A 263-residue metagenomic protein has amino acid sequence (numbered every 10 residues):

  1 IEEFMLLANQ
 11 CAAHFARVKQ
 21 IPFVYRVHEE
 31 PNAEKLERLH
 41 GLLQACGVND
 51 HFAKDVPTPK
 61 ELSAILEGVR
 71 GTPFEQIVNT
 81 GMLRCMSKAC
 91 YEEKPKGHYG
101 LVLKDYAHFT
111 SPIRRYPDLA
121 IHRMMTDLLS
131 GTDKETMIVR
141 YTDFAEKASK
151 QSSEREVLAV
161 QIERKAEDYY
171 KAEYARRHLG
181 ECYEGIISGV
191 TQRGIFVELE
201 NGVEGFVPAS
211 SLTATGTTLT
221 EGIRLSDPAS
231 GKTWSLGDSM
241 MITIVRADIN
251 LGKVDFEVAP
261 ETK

Functional and structural regions predicted by a protein language model:
I1-E200, F206-T213, T217-L219, R246 (+1 more regions): Append "with occasional cross-activation on large, charged helical scaffolds in nucleic-acid assemblies
V139, I223-L225, N250: Hydrophobic transmembrane signal anchors and adjacent membrane-proximal interface regions, especially in viral
R176-C182, G216-I242: Short nucleic-acid-contacting surface segments enriched for D/E, G, S/T with interspersed K/R
L199, L236-K263: OB-fold/S1-family single-stranded nucleic acid-binding modules
